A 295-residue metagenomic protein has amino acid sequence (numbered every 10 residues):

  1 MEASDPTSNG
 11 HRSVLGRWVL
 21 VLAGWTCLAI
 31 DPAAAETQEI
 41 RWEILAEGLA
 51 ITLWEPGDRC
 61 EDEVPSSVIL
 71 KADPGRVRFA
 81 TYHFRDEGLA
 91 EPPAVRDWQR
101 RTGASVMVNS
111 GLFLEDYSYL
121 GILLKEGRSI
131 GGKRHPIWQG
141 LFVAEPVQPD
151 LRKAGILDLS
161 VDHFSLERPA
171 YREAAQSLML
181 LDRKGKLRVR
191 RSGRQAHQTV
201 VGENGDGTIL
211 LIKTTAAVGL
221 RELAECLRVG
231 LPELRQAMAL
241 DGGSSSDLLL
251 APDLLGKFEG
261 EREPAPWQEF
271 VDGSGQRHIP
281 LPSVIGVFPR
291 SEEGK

Functional and structural regions predicted by a protein language model:
M1-V14: N-terminal secretory signal peptides that target proteins for export/translocation
W18-A29: Bacterial N-terminal signal peptides
A34-H135, D150, I212-K213: Zymogen propeptides
F84-E87, L157-F164, T214-A217: Short, solvent-exposed aromatic-acidic interface loops
M107-N109, A237-L240: Active-site neighborhood of phospho(di)ester-bond hydrolases with catalytic His/Asp-centered motifs
L112-F113, G243-S245: Catalytic metal-binding/acid-base residues of hydrolase active sites
F113-L187, S192: Active-site-adjacent helix-turn-beta-strand microarchitecture at beta-sheet edges that either contains or buttresses
Y117-P136, L187-M238, S245-K295: Conserved, well-ordered active-site substructure
